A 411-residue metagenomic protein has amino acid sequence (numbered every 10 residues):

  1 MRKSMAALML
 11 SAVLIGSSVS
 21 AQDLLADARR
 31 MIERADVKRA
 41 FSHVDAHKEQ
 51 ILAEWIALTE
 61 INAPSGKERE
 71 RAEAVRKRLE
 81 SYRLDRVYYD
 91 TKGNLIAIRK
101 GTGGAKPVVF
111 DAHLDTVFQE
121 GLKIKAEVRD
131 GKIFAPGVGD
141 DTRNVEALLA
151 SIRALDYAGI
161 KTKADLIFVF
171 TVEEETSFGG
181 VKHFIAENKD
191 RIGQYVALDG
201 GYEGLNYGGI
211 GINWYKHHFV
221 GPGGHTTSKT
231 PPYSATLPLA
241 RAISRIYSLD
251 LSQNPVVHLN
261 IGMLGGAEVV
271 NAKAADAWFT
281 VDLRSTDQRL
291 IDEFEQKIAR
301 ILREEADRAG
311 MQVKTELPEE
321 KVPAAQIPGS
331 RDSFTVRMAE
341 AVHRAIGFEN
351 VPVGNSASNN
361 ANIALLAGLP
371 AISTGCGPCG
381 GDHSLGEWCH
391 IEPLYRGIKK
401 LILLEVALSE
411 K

Functional and structural regions predicted by a protein language model:
A7-S17: Bacterial N-terminal signal peptides
V19-I61, G209-G211: N-terminal hydrophobic or amphipathic helices/low-complexity stretches enriched in small/hydrophobic/Pro/Gly
D23-A28, K229-L264, A272, R289-E316: Acidic-enriched catalytic cores of C-N bond-cleaving enzymes acting on peptides and small amides
L24, R29-I32, L264, K273 (+1 more regions): Zn-dependent metallopeptidase/amidohydrolase metal-coordination segment
L52-A105, K125: A non-catalytic alpha/beta surface segment that caps or lines the substrate-entry region of metallo-dependent hydrolase
I98-R143: Catalytic-core environment of secreted peptidases
I133, G137-W214, S252, H258 (+3 more regions): Acidic/histidine-rich catalytic neighborhood of metal-dependent amide-processing enzymes
L237-V256, N260-V269, V322-C376: Active-site-adjacent substrate-binding region of metalloamidase/peptidase-like peptide-processing proteins
